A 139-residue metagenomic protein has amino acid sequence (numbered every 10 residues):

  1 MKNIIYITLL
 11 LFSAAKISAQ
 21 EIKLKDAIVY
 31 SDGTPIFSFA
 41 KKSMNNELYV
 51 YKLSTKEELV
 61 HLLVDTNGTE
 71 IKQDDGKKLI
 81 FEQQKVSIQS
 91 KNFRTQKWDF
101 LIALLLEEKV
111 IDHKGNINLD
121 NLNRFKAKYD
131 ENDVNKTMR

Functional and structural regions predicted by a protein language model:
M1-K23: Bacterial Sec-dependent N-terminal signal peptides
Q20-R139: Cysteine-centric segments in proteins
